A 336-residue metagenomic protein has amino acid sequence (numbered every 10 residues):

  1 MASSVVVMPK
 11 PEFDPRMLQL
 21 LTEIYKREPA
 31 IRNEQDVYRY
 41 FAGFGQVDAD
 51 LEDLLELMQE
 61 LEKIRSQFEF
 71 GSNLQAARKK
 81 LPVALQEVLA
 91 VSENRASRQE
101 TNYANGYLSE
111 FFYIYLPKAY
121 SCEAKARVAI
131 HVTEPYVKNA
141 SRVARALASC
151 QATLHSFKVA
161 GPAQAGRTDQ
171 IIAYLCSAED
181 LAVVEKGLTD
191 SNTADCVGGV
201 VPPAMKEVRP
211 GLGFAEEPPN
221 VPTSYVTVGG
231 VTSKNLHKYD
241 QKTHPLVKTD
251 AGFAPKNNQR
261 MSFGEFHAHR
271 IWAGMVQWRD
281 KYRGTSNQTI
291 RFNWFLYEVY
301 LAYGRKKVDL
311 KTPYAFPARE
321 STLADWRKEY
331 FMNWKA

Functional and structural regions predicted by a protein language model:
M1-A336: Structured alpha/beta or helical-core interaction and ligand-binding surfaces enriched in interleaved
